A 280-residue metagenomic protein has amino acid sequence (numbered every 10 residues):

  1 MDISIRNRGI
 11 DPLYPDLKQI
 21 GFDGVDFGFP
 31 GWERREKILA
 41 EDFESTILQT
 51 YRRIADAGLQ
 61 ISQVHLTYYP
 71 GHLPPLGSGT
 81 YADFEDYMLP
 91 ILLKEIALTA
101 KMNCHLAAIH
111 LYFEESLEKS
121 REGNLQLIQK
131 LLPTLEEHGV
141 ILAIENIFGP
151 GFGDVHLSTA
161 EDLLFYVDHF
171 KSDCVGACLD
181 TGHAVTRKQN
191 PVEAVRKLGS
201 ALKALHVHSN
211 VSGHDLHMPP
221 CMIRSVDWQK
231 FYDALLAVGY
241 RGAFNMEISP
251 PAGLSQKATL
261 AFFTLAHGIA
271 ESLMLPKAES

Functional and structural regions predicted by a protein language model:
M1, Q63-S78: N-terminal small/glycine-rich loop or linker at the start of catalytic domains across soluble metabolic enzymes
M1-S4, G9-G21, L89, A97 (+3 more regions): Histidine-acidic metal/acid-base catalytic patches
G9-D11, F29-G31, T67-P70, L111-E115 (+4 more regions): Active-site-proximal loop/turn and secondary-structure-junction residues that shape catalytic pockets, frequently
D26, Q63, A108, A143 (+3 more regions): Conserved beta-strand positions in the central sheet of alpha/beta enzyme cores
G28-I54, E115: Glycine-rich, proline-tolerant flexible connector loops at the mouths of alpha/beta enzymes
E33-K37, H72-G77, E115-E118, P150-G153 (+3 more regions): A short acidic, helix-capping loop that chelates divalent metal ions and anchors anionic groups
T50-V64: Glycine-rich, aromatic-flanked loop segments that form ligand/cofactor-binding clefts across common enzyme folds
D56, G71-G176: Active-site acidic/histidine proton-transfer and metal-coordination neighborhood in alpha/beta enzyme cores
